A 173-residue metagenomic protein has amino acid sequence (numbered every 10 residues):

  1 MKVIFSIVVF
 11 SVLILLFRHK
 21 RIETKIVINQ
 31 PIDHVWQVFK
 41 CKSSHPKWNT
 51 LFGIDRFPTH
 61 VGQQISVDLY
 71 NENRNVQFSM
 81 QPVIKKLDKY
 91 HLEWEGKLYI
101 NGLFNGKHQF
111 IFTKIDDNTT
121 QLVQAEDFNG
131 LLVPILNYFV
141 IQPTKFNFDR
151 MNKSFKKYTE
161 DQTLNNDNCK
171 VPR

Functional and structural regions predicted by a protein language model:
K2, Q121, E126-R173: A conserved amphipathic terminal alpha-helix motif
K2-H60: Hydrophobic ligand-binding cavity/cleft-lining segments
K2-S6, L15-F17, K47, N73-T119 (+1 more regions): Hydrophobic-ligand binding "helix-grip"
L16-F17, L51, L103, V133-I135 (+1 more regions): Short, aromatic- and cysteine-enriched interfacial helices/patches that mediate contacts at lipid membranes
H34-F39, H45, I65-V67, I84 (+4 more regions): Hydrophobic pocket/interface hotspot
S43-S79, K85-K89, P172: Short beta-edge strand/loop motif at the mouth of beta-sheet-based domains
D55-P58, S66-Y70, K97-I100, T113-D116 (+3 more regions): Short C-terminal domain-edge/linker segments immediately following a structured domain
